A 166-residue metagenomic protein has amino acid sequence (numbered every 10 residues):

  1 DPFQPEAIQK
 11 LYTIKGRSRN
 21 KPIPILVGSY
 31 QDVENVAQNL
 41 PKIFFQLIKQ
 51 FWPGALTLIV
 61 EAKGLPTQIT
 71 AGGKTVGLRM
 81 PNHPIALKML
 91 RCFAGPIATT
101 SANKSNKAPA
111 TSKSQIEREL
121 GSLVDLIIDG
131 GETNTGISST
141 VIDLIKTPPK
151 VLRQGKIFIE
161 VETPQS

Functional and structural regions predicted by a protein language model:
D1-S166: Active-site-adjacent structural elements in enzyme catalytic cores
